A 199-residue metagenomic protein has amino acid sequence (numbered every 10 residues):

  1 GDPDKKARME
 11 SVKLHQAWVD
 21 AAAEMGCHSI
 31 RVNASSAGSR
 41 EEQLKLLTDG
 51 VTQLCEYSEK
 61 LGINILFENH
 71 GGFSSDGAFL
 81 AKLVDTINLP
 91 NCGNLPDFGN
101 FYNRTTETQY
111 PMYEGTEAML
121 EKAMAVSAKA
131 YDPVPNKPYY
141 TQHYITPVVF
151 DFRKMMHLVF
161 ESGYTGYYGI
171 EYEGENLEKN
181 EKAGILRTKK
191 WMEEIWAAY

Functional and structural regions predicted by a protein language model:
G1-N94: Active-site acidic/histidine proton-transfer and metal-coordination neighborhood in alpha/beta enzyme cores
G26, T52-Q53, S74-Y199: Histidine-acidic metal/acid-base catalytic patches
